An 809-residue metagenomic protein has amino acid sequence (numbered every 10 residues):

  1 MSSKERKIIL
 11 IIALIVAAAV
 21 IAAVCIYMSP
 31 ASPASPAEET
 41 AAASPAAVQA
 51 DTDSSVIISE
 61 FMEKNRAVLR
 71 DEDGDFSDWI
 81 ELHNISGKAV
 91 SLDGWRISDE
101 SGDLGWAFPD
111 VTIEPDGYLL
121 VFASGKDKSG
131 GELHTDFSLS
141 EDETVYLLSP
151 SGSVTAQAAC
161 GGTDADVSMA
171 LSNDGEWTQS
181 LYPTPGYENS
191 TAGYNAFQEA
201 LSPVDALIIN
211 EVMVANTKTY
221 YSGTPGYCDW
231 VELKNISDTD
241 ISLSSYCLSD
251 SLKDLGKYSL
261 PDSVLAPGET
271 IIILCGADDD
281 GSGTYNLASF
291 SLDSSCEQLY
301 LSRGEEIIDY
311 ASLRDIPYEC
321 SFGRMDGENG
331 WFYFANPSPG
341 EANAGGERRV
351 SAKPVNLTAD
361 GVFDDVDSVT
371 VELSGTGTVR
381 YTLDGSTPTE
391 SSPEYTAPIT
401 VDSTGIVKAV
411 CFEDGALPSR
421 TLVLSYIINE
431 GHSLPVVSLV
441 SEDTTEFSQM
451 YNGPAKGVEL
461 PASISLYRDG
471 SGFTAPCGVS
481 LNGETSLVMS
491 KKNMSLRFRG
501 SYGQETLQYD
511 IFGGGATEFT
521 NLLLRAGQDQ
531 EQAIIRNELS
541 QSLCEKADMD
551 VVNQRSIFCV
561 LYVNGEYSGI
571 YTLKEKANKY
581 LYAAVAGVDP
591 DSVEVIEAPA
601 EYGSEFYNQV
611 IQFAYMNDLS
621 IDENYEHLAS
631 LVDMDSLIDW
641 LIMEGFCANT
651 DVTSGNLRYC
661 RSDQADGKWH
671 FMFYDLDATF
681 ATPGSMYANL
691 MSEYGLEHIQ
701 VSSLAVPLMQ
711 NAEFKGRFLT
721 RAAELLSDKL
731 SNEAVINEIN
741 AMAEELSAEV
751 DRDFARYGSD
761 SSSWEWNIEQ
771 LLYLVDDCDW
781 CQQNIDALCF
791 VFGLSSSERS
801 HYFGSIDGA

Functional and structural regions predicted by a protein language model:
S2-I15: N-terminal Sec-pathway targeting helices
I11, A17-A18, P30-A47, I57 (+12 more regions): Short, compositionally stereotyped local motifs that mark structural "simplifiers"
C25-P30, D51-D53, R66-V68, D75-F76 (+6 more regions): Solvent-exposed beta-edge/loop recognition patches
Y27-E100, S138-E141, A158-T163, G186-L252 (+3 more regions): A structural motif detector for short, solvent-exposed N-terminal "entry" segments of globular domains
L69, T219-Y221, L522-E531, H627-L628 (+1 more regions): Second-shell loop/turn segments in exported
R96-S98, Y146, C247-S249, Q298-Y300 (+1 more regions): Beta-strand signatures of extracellular beta-sandwich domains
G186, G323, G330, P339-E347 (+10 more regions): Middle-to-C-terminal accessory/interaction subdomains
L439, P454-S604: Conserved ATP-binding subdomain of kinase catalytic cores across diverse folds
